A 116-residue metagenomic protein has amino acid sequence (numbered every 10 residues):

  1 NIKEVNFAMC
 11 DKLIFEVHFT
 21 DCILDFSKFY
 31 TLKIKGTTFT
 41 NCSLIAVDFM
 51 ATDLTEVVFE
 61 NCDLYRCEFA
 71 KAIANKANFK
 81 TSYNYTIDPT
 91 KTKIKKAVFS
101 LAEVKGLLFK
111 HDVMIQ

Functional and structural regions predicted by a protein language model:
N1-Q116: Tandem repeat scaffolds
